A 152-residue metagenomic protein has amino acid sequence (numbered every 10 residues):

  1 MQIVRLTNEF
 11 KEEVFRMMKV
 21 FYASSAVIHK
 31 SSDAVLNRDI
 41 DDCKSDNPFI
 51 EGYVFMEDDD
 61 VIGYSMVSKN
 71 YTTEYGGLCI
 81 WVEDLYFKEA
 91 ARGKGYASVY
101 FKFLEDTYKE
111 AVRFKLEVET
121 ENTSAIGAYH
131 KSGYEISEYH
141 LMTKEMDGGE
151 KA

Functional and structural regions predicted by a protein language model:
Q2-R16: A short beta-loop-alpha structural element at the N-terminal edge of CoA-dependent acyl/N-acetyltransferase catalytic
K19-D41: Conserved GNAT-fold acetyl-CoA-binding loop/helix
D42-V54: A short helix-loop-beta-strand connector motif used in the catalytic cores of GNAT acetyltransferases and, in some
V54, D60-K69: Conserved beta-strand in the GNAT
G77-E89: Conserved acetyl-CoA binding element of GNAT-fold acetyltransferases
F87, G93-D106, G127, K131: Conserved acetyl-CoA-binding loop-helix of GNAT-fold acetyltransferases
S98, T120-H140: Conserved active-site alpha-helix within GNAT-family acetyltransferase domains
Y108-V118: Conserved GNAT acetyl-CoA-binding A-motif
